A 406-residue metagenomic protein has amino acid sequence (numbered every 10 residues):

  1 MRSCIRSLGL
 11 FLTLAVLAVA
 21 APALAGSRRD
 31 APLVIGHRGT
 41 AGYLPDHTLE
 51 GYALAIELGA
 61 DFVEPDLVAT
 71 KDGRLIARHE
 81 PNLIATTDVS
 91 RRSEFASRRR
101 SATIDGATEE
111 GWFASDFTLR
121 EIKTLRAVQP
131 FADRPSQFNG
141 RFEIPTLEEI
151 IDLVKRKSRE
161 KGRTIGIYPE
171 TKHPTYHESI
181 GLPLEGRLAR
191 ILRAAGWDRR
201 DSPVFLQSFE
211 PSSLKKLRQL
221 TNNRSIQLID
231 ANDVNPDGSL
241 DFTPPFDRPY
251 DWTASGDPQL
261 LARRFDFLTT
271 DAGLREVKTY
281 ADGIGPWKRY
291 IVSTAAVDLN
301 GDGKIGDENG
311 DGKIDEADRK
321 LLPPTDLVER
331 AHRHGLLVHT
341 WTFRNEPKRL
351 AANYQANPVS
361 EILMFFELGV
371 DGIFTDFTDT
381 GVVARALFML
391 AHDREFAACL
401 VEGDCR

Functional and structural regions predicted by a protein language model:
M1-F11: Bacterial N-terminal signal peptides that target proteins for export
G9-V19: Bacterial N-terminal signal peptides
P22-R406: Phosphate-group recognition and catalysis centered on beta-loop-alpha active-site segments
